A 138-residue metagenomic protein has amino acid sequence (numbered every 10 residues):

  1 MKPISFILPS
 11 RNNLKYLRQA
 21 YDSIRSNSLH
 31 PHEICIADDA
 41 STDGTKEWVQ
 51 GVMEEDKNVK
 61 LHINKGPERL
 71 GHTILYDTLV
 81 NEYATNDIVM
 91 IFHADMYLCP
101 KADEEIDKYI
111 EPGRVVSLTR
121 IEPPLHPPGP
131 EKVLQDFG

Functional and structural regions predicted by a protein language model:
M1-S23: N-proximal low-complexity "stem/linker" segments adjacent to membrane-targeting elements
D22-P31: Short, acidic, metal-binding catalytic loop of nucleotide-sugar glycosyltransferases
I24, D39-A40, P67: Conserved short acidic donor-positioning loop in nucleotide-sugar-dependent glycosyltransferases
D38-E47: A conserved acidic beta->alpha catalytic loop
G44, M96-K108: Acidic donor-binding/catalytic loop of UDP-sugar-dependent glycosyltransferases, especially processive GT2
G66-A84: Glycine-rich, basic loop-to-helix element that forms the pyrophosphate-binding segment of sugar-nucleotide handling
V89: Short aromatic/hydrophobic "clamp" motif used to bind/position activated sugar donors
V116-K132: Short beta-strand-to-loop element that shapes/binds the nucleotide-sugar donor at the catalytic cleft/hinge
